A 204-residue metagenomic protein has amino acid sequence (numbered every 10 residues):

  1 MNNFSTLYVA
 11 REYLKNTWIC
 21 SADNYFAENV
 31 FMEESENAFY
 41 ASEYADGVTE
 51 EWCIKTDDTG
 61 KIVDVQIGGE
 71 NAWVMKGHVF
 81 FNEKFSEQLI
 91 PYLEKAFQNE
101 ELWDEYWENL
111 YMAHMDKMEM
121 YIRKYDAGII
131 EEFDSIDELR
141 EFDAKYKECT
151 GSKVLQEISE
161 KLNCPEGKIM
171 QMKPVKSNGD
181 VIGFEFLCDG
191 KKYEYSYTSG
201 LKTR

Functional and structural regions predicted by a protein language model:
M1-W52: Conserved beta-loop-beta/alpha segment of the NTase-like Rossmann-fold superfamily that binds/positions NTPs
F4, V48, W73, N178-D180: Residues that act as N-cap/strand-start positions at coil-to-secondary-structure junctions
N37-V74: Anionic-ligand binding region
W52, G77, Y121, I182-F184: Residue-level detector of beta-strand structural context in well-folded domains
K55, F80-N82, E132, E185-L187: Short, well-ordered beta-strand micro-motif
T59-G68, I122, K192-E194, G200-R204: Short, well-ordered strand-loop elements centered on a beta-strand within folded domains, enriched for acidic residues
K61-I130, D137-Q156: Catalytic-core segments of class I nucleotidyltransferases/pyrophosphorylases that form NMP-activated intermediates
S159-R204: N-terminal accessory interaction module
